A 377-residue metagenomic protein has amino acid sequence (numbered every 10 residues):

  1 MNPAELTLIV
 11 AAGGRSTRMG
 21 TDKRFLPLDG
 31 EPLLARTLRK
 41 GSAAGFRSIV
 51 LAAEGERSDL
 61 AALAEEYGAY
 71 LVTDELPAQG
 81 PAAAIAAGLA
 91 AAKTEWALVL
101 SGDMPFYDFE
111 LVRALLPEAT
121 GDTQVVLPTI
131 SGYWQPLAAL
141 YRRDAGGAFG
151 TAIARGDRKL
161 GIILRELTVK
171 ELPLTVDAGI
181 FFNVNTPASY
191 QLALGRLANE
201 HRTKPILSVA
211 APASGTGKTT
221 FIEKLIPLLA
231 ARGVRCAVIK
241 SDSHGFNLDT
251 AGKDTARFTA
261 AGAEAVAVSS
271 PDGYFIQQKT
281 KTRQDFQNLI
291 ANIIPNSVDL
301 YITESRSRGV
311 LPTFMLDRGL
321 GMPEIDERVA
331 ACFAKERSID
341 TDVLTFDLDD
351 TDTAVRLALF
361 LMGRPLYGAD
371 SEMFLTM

Functional and structural regions predicted by a protein language model:
N2-P136, R143-D157, R165-G179: Nucleotide and nucleotide-moiety/phosphate-recognizing core
F46, T94, G121-V125, K204 (+3 more regions): Short, high-confidence coil segments that cap the C-terminus of an alpha-helix and link into the following beta-strand
T151-A188, T351-M377: A charged, well-structured terminal subsegment
Q191-S208, Y367-G368: Extreme N-terminal, non-catalytic leader segments that precede Walker-type/kinase nucleotide-binding cores
H201-H244: Walker A (P-loop) phosphate-binding motif
I226-K281: N-terminal phosphate/diphosphate-binding loop that engages ATP/GTP or pyrophosphate donors across diverse enzyme folds
K279-G309: Phosphate-binding/switch loop-helix module in NTP-utilizing enzymes
L300-F374: Phosphate/Mg2+-binding loops and adjacent switch elements in nucleotide/diphosphate-handling enzyme cores
